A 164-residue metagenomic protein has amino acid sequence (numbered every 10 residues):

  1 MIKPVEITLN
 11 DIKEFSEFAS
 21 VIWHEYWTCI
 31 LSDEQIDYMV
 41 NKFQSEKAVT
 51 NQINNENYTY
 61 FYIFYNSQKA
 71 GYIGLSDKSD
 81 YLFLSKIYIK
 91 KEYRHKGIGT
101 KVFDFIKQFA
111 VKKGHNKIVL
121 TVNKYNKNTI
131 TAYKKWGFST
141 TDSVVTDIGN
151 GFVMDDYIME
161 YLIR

Functional and structural regions predicted by a protein language model:
M1-K3: Extreme N-terminal starter segment of soluble prokaryotic enzymes
E6-I12, S16-E92, F103-F105, F109 (+2 more regions): Acetyl-CoA-dependent GNAT
Y93-G97, G149: Glycine-rich phosphate-binding loop
R94, V111, K134: Short polybasic/polar patches that bind polyanions
K96, K113-N116: Short coil/turn segments at alpha/beta junctions that flank glycine-rich nucleotide-binding fingerprints
T100: Residues forming the Rossmann-fold NAD(P)(H) cofactor-binding site
N116-I130, K134-W136, T146-R164: C-terminal "cap" of GNAT-fold acetyltransferases
